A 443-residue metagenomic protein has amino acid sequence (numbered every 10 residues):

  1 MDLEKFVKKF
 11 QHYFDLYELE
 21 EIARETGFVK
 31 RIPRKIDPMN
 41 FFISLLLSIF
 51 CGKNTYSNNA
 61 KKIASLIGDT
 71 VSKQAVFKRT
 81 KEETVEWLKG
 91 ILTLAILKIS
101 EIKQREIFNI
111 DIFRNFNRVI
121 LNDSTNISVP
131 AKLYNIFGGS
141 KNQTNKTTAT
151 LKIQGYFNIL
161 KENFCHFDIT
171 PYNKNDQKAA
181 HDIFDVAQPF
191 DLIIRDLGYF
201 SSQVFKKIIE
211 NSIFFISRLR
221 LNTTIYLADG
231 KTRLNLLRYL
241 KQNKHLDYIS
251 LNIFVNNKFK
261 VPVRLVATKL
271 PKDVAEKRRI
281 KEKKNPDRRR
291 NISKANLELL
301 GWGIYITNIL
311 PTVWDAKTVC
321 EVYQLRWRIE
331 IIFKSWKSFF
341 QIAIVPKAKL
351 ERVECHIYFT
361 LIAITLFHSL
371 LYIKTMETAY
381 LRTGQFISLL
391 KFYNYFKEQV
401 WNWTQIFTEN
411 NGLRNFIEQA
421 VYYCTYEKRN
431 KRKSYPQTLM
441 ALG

Functional and structural regions predicted by a protein language model:
M1-Y56, K62, T70-V71, E83 (+5 more regions): Single, function-defining residue in the core of a domain
R79: Residues in the recognition helix of alpha-helical DNA-binding motifs
R105: Active-site-adjacent helix/loop segment of glycosyltransferases that harbors family-specific signature motifs
N109: N-terminal phosphate-binding or glycine-rich loops at protein starts, especially the Walker A/P-loop of NTPases
